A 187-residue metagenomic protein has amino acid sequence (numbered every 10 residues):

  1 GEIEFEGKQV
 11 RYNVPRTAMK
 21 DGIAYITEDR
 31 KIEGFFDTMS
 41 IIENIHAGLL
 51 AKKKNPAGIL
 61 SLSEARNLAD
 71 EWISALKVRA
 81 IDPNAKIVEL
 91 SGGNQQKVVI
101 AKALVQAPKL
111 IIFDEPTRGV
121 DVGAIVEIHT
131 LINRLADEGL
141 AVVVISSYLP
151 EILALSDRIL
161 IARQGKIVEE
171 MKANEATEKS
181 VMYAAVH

Functional and structural regions predicted by a protein language model:
G1-H187: Glycine-rich phosphate-binding loops of nucleotide-dependent enzymes
